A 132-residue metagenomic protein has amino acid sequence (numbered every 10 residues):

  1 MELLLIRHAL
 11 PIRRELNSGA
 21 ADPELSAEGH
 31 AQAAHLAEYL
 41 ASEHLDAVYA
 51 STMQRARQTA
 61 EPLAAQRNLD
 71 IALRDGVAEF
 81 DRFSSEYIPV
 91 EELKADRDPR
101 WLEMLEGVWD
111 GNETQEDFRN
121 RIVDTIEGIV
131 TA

Functional and structural regions predicted by a protein language model:
E2, I6-L73, E116: Active-site-proximal alpha-helix that buttresses catalytic centers in soluble enzyme cores
E24, Q66-D124: Phosphate-handling substructures
A34, E38, N120-E127: Generic detection of well-ordered alpha-helical segments
E43, M104-V108, I129: Alpha-helix C-capping/helix-to-loop hinge sites
R57, D124-A132: Active-site-adjacent alpha-helix immediately C-terminal to a catalytic or transition-state-stabilizing loop
